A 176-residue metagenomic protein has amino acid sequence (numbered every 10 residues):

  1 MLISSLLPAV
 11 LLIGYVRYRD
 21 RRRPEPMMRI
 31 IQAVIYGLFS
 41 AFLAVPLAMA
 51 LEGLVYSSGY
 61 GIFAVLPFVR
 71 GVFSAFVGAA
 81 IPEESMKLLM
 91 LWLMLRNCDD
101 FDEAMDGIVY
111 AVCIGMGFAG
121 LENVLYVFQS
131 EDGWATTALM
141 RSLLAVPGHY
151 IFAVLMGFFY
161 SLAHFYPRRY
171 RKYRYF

Functional and structural regions predicted by a protein language model:
M1-F176: Hydrophobic alpha-helical segments at protein termini of multi-pass membrane proteins
